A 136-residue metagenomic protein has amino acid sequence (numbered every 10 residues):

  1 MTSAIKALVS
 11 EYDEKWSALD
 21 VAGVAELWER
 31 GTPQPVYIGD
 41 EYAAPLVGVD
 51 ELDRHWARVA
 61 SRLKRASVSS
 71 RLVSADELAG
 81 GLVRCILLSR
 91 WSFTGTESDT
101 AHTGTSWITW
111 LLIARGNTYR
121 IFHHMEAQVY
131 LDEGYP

Functional and structural regions predicted by a protein language model:
M1-Q34, E41, Y135-P136: Short, low-complexity N-terminal intrinsically disordered segments enriched in polar/charged residues
V21-L78: A solvent-exposed, acidic/Ser-Thr-rich amphipathic alpha-helical stretch
E29, Y37-G39, L82-G95: Short, well-ordered beta-strand segments in beta-rich or mixed alpha/beta enzyme and ligand-binding folds
R62-L63, S92-T103: Short, cysteine-centered beta-strand-loop-beta hairpins and adjacent loop/turn segments enriched in charged/polar
S70-D76, S89-W91, S106-I113: Hydrophobic/aromatic beta-strand elements that line small-molecule binding cavities or substrate pockets in beta-rich
A75-R84, D99, L112-R120: A short, structured loop/turn motif at beta-sheet edges
W91-E97, L112, V129: Beta-strand elements of well-folded, non-transmembrane domains
T103-P136: Short beta-strand edge/turn micro-motifs at domain boundaries
